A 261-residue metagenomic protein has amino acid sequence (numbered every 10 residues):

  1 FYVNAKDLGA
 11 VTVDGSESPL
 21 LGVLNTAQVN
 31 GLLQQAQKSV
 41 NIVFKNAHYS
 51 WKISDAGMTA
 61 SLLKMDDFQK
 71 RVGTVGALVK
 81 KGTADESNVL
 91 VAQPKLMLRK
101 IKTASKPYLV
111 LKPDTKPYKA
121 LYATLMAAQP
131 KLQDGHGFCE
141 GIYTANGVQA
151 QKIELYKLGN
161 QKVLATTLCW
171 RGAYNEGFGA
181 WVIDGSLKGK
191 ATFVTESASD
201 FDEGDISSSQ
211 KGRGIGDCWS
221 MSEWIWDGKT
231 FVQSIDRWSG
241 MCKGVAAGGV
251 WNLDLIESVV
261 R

Functional and structural regions predicted by a protein language model:
A5-A128, C242-G249, D254: Internal interaction segment
V11-G15, Q151-L158, A191-D202: Short, exposed beta-strand/loop patches in secreted or surface proteins that constitute
A47, T167-A173, Q210-I215: Short, flexible beta-strand-to-coil junctions
A128-I142, G179-F193, I225-V232: Surface-exposed loop/turn elements that mediate protein-protein interactions on large endomembrane-trafficking
F138-I153: Signature of short aromatic-glycine-proline-rich micro-motifs recurring in repeat-based ectodomains
K157-L168, E203-Q210: Acidic/hydrophobic-patterned starts of short beta strands in beta-sheet-rich repeat architectures
A173-W181, G216-S222: Structural motif
A191-R261: Short aromatic loop motif centered on NTY/YTY
